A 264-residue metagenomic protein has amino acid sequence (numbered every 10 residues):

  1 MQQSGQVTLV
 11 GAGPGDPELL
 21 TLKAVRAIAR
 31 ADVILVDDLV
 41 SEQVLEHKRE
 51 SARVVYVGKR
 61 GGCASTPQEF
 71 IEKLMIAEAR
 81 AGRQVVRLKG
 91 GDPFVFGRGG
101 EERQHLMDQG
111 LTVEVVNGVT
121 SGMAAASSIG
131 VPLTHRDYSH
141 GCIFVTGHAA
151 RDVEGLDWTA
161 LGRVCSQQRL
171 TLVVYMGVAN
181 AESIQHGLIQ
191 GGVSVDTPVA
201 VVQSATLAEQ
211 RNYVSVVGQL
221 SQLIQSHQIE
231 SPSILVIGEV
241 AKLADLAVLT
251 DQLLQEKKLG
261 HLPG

Functional and structural regions predicted by a protein language model:
M1-P17, L22-V119, S221: Class I S-adenosyl-L-methionine
S4-L9, A81-V85, G141, A149-G264: A contiguous loop/helix-start segment that scaffolds small-molecule binding in enzyme catalytic cores
L19, K23, L39, T66-I71 (+9 more regions): Conserved active-site and cofactor/substrate-binding residues in soluble primary-metabolism enzymes
K23-R26, K48-S51, E69-I71, G100-Q104 (+5 more regions): Short, glycine/charged-enriched secondary-structure capping and boundary segments
V25, E46, A77, T134-H135 (+3 more regions): Short secondary-structure boundary/capping segments
A52-K59, G110-E114, L133-H140, G192-V201: Short hydrophobic/aromatic-enriched beta-strand-loop microsegments
R53-P67, D137-H148, L172-V173: Acidic/glycine-enriched edge-of-secondary-structure segments
D92-Q168, R211-V214: Class I SAM-dependent methyltransferase SAM-binding "motif I" and its flanking Rossmann-like core
